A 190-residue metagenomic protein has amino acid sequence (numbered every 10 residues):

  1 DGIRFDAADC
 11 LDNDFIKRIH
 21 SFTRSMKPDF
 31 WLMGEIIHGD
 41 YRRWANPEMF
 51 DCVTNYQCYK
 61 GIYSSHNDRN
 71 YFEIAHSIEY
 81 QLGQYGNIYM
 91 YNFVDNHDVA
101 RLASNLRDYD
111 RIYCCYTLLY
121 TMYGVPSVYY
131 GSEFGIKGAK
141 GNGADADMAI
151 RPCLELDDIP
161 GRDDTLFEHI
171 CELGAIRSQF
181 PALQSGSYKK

Functional and structural regions predicted by a protein language model:
G2-A8, L102-A103: Short catalytic-loop micro-motif centered on adjacent basic/acidic residues
G2-R4, W31-G34, Y91-F93, Y120-T121 (+1 more regions): Structural recognition of the beta-strand scaffold that forms the well-ordered cores of secreted hydrolase catalytic
D6-M90, L118, G135-E172, I176: Active-site-proximal helices and loops of the catalytic beta/alpha 8
Q84-D108: Active-site clefts of carbohydrate-active enzymes
V99-R101, T121, A139-G141: Substrate-binding and catalytic surfaces of secreted/luminal carbohydrate-active proteins
Y109-D110, D164: Soluble non-cytosolic domains of exported or imported proteins
R111-T121: Short, hydrophobic/aliphatic alpha-helical segments
A182-K190: Surface beta-strand/loop "capping" patches
